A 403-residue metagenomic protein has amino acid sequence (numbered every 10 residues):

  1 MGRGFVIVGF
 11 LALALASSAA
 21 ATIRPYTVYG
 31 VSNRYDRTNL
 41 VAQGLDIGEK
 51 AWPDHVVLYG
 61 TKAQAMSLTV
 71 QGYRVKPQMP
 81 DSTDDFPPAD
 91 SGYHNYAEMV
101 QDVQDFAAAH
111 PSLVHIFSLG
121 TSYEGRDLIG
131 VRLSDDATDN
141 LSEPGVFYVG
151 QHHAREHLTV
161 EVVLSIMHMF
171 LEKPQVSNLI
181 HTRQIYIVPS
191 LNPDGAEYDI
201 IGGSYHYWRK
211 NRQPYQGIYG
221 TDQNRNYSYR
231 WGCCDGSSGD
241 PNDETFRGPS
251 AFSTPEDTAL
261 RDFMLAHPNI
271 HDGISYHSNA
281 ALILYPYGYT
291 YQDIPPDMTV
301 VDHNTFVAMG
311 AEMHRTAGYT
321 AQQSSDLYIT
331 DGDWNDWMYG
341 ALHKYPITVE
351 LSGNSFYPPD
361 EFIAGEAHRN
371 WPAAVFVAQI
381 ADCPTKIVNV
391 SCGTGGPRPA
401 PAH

Functional and structural regions predicted by a protein language model:
M1-F5: Positively charged n-region of N-terminal signal peptides that target proteins for export
V6-A14: Bacterial N-terminal signal peptides
A19-H403: M14 metallocarboxypeptidase catalytic domain recognition
